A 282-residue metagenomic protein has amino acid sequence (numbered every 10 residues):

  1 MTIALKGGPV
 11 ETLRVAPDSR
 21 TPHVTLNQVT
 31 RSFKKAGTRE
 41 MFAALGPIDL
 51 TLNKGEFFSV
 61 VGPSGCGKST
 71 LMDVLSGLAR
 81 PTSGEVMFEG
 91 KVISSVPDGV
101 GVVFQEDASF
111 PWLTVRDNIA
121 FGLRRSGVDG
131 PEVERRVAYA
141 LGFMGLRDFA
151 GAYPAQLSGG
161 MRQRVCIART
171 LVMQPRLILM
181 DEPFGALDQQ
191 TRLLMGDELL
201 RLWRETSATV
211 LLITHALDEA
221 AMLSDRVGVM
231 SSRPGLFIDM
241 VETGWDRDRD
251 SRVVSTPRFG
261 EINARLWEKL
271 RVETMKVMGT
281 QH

Functional and structural regions predicted by a protein language model:
V61-P63: The feature captures the beta-strand-to-loop junction immediately N-terminal to the Walker
S76: Helix-to-loop junction immediately C-terminal to a conserved catalytic motif
G84-V96: Conserved ABC transporter NBD signature motif
L113-F121: Short coil-to-helix segment of the ABC ATPase nucleotide-binding domain corresponding to the Q-loop/switch region
R124, P131-F149, R201: Conserved ABC ATPase "signature" region
A152-A155, M173: Conserved signature/switch motifs of ABC ATPase nucleotide-binding domains
I167: Hydrophobic anchor residue at the start of the ABC signature
I178-D181: Catalytic Walker B motif of ABC-type/P-loop ATPase nucleotide-binding domains
